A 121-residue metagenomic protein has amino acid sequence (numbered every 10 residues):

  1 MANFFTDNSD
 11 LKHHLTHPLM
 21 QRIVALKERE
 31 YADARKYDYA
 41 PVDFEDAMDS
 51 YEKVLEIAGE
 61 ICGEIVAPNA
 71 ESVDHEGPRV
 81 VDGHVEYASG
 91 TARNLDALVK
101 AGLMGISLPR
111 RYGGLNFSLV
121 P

Functional and structural regions predicted by a protein language model:
M1-V81, V85: Extended, charge-enriched "interface" segments that sit outside catalytic cores
G59-E60, G90-P121: Internal helix-loop-helix
